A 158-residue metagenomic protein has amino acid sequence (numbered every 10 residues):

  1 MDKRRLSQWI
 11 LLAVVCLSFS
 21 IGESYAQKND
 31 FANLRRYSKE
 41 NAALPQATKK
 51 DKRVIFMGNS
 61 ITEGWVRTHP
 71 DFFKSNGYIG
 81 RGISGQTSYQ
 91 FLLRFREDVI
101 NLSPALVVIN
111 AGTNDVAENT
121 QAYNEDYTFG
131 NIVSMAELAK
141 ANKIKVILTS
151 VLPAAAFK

Functional and structural regions predicted by a protein language model:
M1-L11: Bacterial N-terminal signal peptides that target proteins for export
K3, D71-N76, L93-K158: Alpha-helical cap/lid subdomain in secreted, periplasmic, or secretory-pathway luminal O-acyl-processing enzymes
I10-S20: Bacterial N-terminal signal peptides
V14-V15, A43, E137, N142: Intrinsic disorder/low-complexity segments
Y25-L106: Serine-esterase "nucleophile elbow" of acetyl-processing enzymes
